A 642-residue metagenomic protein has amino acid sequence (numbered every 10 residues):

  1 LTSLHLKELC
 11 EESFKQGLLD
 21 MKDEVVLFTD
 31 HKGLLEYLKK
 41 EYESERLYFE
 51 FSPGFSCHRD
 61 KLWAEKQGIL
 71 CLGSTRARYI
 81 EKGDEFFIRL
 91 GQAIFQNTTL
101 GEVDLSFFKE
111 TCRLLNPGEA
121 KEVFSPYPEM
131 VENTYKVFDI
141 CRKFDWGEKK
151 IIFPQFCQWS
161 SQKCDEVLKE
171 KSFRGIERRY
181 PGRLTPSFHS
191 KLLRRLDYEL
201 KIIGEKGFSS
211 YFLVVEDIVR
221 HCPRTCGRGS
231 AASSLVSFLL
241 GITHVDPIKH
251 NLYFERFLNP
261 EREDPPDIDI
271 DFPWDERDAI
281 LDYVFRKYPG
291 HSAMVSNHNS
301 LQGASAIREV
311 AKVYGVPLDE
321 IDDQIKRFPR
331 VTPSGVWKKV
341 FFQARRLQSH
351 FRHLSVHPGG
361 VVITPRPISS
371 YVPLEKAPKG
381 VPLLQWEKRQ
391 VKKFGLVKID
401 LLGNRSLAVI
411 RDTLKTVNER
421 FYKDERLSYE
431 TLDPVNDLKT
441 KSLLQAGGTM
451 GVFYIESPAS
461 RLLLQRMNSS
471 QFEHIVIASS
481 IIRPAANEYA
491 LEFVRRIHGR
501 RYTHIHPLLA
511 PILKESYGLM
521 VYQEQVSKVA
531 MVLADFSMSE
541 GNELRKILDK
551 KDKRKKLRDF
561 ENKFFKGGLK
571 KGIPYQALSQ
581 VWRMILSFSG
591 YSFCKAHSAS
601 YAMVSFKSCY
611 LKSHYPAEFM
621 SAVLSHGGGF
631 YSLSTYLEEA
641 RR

Functional and structural regions predicted by a protein language model:
T2-H5, I69, G91-E102, V167 (+1 more regions): Acidic, His- and aromatic-enriched active-site or binding-groove loops in soluble protein domains that engage sugars
L4-E85, E122-S125, E129, E170 (+3 more regions): Domain-core and long-helix interface of multi-subunit machines
V25, E45, I69, R142 (+3 more regions): A structural micro-motif
E43, E65-K66, D139, K312 (+1 more regions): Anion (oxyanion) recognition and catalysis
G73, K150, E543: Conserved acidic, metal-coordinating active-site core of Asp-based, Mg2+-dependent phosphoryl-transfer enzymes
Y79-D84, L90-F144, R256-A293, F342 (+2 more regions): Phosphate/diphosphate-binding loops
E122-V167, L432-P434: A short helix-loop
S160-R642: Noncatalytic, beta-rich nucleic-acid-contacting surfaces in large DNA/RNA-processing enzymes
